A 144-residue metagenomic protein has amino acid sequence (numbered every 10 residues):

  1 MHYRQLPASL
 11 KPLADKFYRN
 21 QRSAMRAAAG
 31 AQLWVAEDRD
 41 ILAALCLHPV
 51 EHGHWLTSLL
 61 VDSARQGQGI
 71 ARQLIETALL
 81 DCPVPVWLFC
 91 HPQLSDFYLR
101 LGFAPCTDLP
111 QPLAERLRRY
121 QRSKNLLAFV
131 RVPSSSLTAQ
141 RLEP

Functional and structural regions predicted by a protein language model:
M1-A28, V35, L109, K124-P144: Short amphipathic alpha-helix that is part of the acyltransferase structural core
V35, D40-P49, G53-L60: Conserved beta-strand in the GNAT
A43-C46, R72-T77, F97-R100: Hydrophobic, well-ordered beta-alpha structural blocks that scaffold small-molecule cofactor pockets
T57-S58, Q66, R100: Acidic/histidine-enriched, beta-strand-rich ligand/metal-binding domains
V61, G67-L80: Conserved acetyl-CoA-binding loop-helix of GNAT-fold acetyltransferases
L80-Q93: Conserved GNAT acetyl-CoA-binding A-motif
P92-R119: Conserved active-site alpha-helix within GNAT-family acetyltransferase domains
